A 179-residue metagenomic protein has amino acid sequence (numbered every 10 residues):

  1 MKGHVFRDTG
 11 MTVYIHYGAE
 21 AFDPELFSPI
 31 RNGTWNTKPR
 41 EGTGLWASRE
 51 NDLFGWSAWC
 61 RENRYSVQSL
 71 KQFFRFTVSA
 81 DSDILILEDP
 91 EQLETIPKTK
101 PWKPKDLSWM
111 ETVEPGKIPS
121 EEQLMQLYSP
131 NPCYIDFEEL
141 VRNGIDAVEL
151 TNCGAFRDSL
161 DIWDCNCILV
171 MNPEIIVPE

Functional and structural regions predicted by a protein language model:
K2-R40, R61-E179: Active-site and NAD+-binding cores of ADP-ribose-processing enzymes
N36, R40-W59: Active-site nucleophile-adjacent alpha helix/oxyanion-hole segment immediately C-terminal to the catalytic cysteine
